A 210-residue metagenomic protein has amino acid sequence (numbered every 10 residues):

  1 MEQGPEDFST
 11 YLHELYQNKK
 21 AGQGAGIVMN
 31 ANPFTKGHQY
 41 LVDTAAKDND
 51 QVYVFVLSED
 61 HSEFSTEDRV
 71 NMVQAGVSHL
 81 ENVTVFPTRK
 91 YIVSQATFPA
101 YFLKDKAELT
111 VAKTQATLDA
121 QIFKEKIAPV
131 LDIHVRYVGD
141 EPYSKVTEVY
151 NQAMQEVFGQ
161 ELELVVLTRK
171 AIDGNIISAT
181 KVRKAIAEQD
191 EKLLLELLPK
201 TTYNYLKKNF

Functional and structural regions predicted by a protein language model:
M1-F210: Nucleotidyltransferase catalytic core that binds NTPs
